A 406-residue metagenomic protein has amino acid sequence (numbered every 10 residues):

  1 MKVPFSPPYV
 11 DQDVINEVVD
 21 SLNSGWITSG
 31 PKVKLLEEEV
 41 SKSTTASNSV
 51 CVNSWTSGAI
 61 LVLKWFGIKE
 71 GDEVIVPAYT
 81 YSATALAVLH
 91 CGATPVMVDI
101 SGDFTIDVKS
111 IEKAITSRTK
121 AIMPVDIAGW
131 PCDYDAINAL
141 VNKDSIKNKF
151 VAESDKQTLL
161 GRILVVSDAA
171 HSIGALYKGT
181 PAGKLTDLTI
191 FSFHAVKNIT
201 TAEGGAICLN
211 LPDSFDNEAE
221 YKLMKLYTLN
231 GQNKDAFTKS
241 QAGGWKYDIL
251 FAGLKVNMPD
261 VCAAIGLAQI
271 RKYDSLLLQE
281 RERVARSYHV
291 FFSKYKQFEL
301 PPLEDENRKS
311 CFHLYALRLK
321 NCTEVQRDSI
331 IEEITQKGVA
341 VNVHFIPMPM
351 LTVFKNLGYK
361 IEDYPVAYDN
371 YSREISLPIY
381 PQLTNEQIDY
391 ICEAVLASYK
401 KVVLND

Functional and structural regions predicted by a protein language model:
M1-W26, P31, D248-L250, P378: N-terminal "arm"/small-domain region of PLP-dependent enzymes with the aminotransferase-like
W26-E73, A87-C91, M97, S145-I146: Phosphate-binding glycine-rich loop
K34-E38, A46-S47, A121-V125, W130-N138 (+2 more regions): PLP-dependent aminotransferase class I/II
K64, I68-A169, L176: PLP-dependent aminotransferase-like
I75, V96, L164-V166, I190 (+2 more regions): Structural detector of well-ordered beta-strand residues that form the stable sheet scaffold of enzyme domains
L86-V88, P181, V261: Hydrophobic/aromatic ligand-binding patch that stacks against planar heteroaromatic rings of cofactors or nucleotides
E153-T200, W245-I249, E299: Conserved active-site segment immediately N-terminal to the catalytic lysine that forms the internal aldimine
H171, K184-K234, D260: Active-site PLP attachment segment
